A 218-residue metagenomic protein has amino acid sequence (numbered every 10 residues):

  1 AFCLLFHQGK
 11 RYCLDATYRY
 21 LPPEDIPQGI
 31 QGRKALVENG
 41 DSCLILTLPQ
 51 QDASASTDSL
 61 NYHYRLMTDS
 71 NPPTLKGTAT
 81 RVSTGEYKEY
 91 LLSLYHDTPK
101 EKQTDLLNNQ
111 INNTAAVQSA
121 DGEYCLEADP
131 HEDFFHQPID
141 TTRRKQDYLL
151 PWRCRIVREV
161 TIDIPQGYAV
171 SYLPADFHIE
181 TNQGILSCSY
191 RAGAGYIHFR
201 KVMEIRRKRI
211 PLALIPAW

Functional and structural regions predicted by a protein language model:
A1-W218: A sensor for short, sequence-defined functional sites
